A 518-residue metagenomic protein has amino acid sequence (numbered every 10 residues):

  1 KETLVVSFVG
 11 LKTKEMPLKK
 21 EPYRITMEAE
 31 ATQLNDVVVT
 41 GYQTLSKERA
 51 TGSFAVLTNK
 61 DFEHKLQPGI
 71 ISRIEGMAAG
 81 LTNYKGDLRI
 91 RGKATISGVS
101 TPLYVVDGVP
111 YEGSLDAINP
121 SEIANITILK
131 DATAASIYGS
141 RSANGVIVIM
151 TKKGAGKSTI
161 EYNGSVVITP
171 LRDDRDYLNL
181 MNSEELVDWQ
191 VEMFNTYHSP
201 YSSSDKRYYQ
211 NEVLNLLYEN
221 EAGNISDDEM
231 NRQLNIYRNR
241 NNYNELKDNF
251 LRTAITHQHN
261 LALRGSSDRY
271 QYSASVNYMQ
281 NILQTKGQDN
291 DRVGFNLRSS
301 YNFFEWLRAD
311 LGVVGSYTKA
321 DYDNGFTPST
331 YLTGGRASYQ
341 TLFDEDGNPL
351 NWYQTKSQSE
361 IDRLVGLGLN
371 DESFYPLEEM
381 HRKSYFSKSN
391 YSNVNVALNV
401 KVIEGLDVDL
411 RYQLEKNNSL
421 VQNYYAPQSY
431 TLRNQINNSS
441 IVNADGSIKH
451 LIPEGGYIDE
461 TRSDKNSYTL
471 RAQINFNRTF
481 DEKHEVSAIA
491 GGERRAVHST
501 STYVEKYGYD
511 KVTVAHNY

Functional and structural regions predicted by a protein language model:
K1-N296, Y301-D310, V314, N393: Short, small/polar-rich motifs associated with maturation and membrane association, primarily at protein termini
I74, A79, G334-S338, E404 (+1 more regions): Proline-centered flexible-loop/turn and helix-kink motifs
G156-N241, T253, L283-Q288, G294 (+3 more regions): Surface-exposed loop/interface segments of Gram-negative outer-membrane beta-barrel transport/assembly proteins
V396-L398: An anionic/polar, Ser/Thr-rich intrinsically disordered regulatory signature
